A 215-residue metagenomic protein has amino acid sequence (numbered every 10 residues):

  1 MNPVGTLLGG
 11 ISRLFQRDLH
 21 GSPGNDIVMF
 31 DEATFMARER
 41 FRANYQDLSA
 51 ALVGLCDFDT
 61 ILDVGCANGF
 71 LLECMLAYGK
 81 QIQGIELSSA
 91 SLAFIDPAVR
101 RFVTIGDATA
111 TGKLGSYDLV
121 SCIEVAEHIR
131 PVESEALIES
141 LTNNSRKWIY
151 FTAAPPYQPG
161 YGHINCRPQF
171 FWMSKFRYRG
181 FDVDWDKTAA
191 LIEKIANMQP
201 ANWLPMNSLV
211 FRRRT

Functional and structural regions predicted by a protein language model:
M1-I123, V132-N144, P155-P159, N165-F171 (+2 more regions): Conserved N-terminal segment of class I S-adenosyl-L-methionine
H128-I129: A short His-aromatic
K147-Y150: Short glycine-centered segments of the SAM/dcSAM-binding site in methyltransferase folds
